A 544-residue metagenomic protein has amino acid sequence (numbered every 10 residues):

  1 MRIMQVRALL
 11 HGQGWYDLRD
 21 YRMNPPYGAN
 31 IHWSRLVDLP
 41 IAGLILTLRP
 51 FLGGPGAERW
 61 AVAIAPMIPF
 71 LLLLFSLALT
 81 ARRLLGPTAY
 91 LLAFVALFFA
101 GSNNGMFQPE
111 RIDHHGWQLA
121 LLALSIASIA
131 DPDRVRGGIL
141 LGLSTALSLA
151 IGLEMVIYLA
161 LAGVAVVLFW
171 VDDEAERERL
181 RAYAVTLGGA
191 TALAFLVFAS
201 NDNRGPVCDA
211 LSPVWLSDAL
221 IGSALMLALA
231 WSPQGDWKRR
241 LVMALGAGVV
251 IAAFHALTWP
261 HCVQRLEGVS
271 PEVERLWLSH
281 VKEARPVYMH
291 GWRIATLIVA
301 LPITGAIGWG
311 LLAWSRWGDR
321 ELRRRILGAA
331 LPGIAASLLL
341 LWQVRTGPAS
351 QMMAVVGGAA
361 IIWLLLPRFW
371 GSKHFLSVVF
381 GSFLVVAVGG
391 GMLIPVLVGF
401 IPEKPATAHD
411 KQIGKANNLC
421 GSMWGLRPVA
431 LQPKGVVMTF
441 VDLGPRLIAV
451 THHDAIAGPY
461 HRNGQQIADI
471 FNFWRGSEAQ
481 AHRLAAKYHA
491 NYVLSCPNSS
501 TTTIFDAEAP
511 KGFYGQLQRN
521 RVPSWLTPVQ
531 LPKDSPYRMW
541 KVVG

Functional and structural regions predicted by a protein language model:
R2-A29: Extracytosolic helix-loop segments that constitute the early lumenal/periplasmic catalytic or substrate-binding loops
P25-L39, R49-S76, Q108-H114: Loop-to-helix entry region of an early transmembrane alpha helix in multi-pass inner-membrane enzymes
R49-P55, V197-A210, E267-I298: Juxtamembrane membrane-water interface segments that cap and precede transmembrane helices
A65-R83, T88-D133, G137-V171, Y183-N201 (+1 more regions): Membrane-embedded helix bundles of polyisoprenyl
A175-A182, D236-L245, A306-L331: Membrane-interface helix-loop-helix junctions at transmembrane boundaries of multi-pass membrane enzymes, predominantly
A224-W237, V250-H255, V299-R320: Hydrophobic, aromatic-rich transmembrane alpha-helices and their immediate juxtamembrane boundary segments
A244-I251, L365-F400: Signature aromatic-anchored transmembrane alpha helix within multi-pass, membrane-resident enzymes that catalyze glycan
S382-G544: Extracytoplasmic
